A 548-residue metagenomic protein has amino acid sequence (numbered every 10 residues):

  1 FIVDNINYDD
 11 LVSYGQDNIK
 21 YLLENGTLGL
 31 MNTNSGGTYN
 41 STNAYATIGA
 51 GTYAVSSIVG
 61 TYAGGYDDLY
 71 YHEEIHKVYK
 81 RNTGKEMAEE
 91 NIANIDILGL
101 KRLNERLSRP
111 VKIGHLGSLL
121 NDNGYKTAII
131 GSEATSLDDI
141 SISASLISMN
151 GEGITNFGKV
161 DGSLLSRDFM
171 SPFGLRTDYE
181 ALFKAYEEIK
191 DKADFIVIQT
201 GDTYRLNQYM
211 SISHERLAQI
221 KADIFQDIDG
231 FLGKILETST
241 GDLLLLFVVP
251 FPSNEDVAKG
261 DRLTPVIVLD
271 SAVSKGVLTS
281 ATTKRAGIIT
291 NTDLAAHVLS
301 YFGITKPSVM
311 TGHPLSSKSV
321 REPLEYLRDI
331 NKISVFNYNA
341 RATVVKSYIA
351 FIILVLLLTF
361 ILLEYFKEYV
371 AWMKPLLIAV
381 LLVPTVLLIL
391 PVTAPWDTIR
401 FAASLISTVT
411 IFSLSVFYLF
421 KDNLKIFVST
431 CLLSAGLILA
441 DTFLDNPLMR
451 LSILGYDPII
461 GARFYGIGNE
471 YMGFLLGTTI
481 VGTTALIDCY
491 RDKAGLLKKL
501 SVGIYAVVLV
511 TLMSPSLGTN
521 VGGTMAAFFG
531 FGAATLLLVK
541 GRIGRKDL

Functional and structural regions predicted by a protein language model:
F1-A340: Soluble extramembrane regions of membrane proteins in the secretory/endomembrane system
V12-S13, N207, V257-A258, L517 (+3 more regions): Short, function-defining helix-loop hinge/capping sites that tune catalysis or transport
R106, A218-F225, A281-I288, T305 (+6 more regions): Hydrophobic alpha-helical scaffolding
L232, S501-V508, G522-L548: Hydrophobic alpha-helical segments of polytopic membrane proteins
E325-I459, N469-T483, I487-Y490: Core alpha-helical transmembrane segments of integral membrane proteins
P391-I399, L512-G522: Membrane-interface helix caps and helix-loop-helix hairpins in membrane proteins
K421-S429, K493-L500, K540-L548: Membrane-interfacial entry segments at the cytosolic side of transmembrane helices
F464-P515, L537: Alpha-helical transmembrane segments of multi-pass inner-membrane proteins
